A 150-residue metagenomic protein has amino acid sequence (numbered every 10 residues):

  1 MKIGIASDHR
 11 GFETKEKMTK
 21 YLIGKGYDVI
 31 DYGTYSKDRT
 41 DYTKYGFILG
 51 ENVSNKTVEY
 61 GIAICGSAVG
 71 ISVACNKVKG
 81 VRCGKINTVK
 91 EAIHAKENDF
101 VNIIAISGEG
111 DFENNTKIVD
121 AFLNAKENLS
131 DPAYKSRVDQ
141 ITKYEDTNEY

Functional and structural regions predicted by a protein language model:
K2-M18: N-terminal beta1-alpha1 ligand-phosphate binding loop
A6, R10-G11, V89-Y150: C-terminal binding/interaction regions
E13-K17, Y21-V29, K44, I48-N55 (+1 more regions): Patatin-like phospholipase
E16-T19, V73-K77, K117: Short amphipathic alpha-helical segments
D28-R39: A short beta-strand-loop structural module common to alpha/beta enzyme folds
Y45, L49-K85: Helix-adjacent hinge/juxtasegments
